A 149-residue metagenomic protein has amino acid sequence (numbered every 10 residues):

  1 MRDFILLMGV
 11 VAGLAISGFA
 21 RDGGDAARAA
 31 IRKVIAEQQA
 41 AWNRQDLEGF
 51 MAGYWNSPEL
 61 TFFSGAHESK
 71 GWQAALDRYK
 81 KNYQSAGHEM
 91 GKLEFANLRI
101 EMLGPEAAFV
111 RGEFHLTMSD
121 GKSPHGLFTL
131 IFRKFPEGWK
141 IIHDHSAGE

Functional and structural regions predicted by a protein language model:
M1-I5: Positively charged n-region of N-terminal signal peptides that target proteins for export
G9-A12, I16-G53: Short, low-complexity N-terminal intrinsically disordered segments enriched in polar/charged residues
D25, L47-L103, H115, S123: A solvent-exposed, acidic/Ser-Thr-rich amphipathic alpha-helical stretch
T61, F109, I142-H143: Structural recognition of the beta-strand scaffold that forms the well-ordered cores of secreted hydrolase catalytic
I100-A108, R133-G138: A short, structured loop/turn motif at beta-sheet edges
R111-M118: Short beta-strand segments that buttress and anchor functional surface loops
H125-E149: Short beta-strand edge/turn micro-motifs at domain boundaries
